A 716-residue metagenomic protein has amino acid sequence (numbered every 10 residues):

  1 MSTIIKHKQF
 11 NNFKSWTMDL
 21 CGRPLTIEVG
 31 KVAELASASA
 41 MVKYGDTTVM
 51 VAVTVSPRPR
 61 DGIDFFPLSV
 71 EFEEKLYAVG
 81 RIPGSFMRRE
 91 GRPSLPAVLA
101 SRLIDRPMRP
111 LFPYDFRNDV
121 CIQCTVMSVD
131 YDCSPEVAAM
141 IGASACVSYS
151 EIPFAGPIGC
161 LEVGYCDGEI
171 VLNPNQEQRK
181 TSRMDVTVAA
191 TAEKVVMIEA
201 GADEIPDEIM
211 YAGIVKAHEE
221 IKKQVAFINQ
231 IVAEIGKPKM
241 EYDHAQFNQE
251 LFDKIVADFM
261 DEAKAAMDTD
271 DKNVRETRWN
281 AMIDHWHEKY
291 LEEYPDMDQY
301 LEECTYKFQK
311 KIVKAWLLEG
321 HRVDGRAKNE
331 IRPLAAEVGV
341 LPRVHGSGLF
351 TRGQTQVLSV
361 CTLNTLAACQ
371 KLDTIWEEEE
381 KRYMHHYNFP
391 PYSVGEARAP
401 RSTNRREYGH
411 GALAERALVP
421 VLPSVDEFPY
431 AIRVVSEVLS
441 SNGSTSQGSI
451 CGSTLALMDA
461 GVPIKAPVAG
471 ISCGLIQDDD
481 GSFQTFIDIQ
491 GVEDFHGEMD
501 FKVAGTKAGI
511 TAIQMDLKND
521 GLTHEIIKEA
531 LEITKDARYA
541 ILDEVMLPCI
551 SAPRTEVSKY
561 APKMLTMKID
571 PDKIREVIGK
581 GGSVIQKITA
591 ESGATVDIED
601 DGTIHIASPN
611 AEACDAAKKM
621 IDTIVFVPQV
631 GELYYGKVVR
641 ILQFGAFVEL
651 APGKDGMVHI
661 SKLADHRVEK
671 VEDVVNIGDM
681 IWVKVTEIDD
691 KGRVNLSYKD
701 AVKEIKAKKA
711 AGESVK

Functional and structural regions predicted by a protein language model:
S2-D243: Long, basic N-terminal domains or extensions that often function in RNA/ssDNA interaction or organelle/cellular
S2-S56, E241-E377, P562-E576, V584 (+1 more regions): Extended amphipathic alpha-helical scaffolds
P24, A36-C121, V126-S128, C133 (+5 more regions): Glycine-rich, flexible beta-strand/loop modules in the N-terminal catalytic cores of phosphate-handling
Y44, V53-V55, F72-E74, C124-S128 (+17 more regions): Flexible glycine-/small-residue-rich
Y114-V120, A155-P157, Q224-Y242, N273-V274 (+6 more regions): Flexible, glycine/charged-enriched surface loops at secondary-structure junctions
C124, V196-G201, Y242-Q246, A257-A266 (+6 more regions): Short, hydrophobic beta-strand segments
E151-M267, L457-T555: Mobile "lid/hinge" segments at catalytic clefts and subdomain interfaces of large enzymes
Y560-P562, T566, P571-K716: Single-stranded RNA-binding regions, centering on S1/OB-family and related RNA-binding modules
